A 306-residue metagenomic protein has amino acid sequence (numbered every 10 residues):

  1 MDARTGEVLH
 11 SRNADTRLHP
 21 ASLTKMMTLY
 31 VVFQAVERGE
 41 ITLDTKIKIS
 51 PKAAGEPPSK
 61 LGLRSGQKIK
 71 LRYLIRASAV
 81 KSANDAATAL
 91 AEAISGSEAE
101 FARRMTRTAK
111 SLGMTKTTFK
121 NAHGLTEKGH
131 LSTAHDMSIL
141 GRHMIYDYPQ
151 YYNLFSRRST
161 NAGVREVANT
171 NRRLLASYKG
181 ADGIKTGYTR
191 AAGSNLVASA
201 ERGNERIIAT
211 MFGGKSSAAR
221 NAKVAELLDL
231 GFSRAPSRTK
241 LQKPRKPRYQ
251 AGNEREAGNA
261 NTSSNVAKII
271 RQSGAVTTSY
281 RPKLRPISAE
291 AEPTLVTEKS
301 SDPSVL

Functional and structural regions predicted by a protein language model:
M1-H135, I145: Active-site-adjacent loops and short helices of periplasmic peptidoglycan-processing enzymes
M114-T118, A122, T126-L131, H135-L306: Domain-terminus/edge residues, biased toward the C-terminal soluble/receptor-binding domains of extracytoplasmic
